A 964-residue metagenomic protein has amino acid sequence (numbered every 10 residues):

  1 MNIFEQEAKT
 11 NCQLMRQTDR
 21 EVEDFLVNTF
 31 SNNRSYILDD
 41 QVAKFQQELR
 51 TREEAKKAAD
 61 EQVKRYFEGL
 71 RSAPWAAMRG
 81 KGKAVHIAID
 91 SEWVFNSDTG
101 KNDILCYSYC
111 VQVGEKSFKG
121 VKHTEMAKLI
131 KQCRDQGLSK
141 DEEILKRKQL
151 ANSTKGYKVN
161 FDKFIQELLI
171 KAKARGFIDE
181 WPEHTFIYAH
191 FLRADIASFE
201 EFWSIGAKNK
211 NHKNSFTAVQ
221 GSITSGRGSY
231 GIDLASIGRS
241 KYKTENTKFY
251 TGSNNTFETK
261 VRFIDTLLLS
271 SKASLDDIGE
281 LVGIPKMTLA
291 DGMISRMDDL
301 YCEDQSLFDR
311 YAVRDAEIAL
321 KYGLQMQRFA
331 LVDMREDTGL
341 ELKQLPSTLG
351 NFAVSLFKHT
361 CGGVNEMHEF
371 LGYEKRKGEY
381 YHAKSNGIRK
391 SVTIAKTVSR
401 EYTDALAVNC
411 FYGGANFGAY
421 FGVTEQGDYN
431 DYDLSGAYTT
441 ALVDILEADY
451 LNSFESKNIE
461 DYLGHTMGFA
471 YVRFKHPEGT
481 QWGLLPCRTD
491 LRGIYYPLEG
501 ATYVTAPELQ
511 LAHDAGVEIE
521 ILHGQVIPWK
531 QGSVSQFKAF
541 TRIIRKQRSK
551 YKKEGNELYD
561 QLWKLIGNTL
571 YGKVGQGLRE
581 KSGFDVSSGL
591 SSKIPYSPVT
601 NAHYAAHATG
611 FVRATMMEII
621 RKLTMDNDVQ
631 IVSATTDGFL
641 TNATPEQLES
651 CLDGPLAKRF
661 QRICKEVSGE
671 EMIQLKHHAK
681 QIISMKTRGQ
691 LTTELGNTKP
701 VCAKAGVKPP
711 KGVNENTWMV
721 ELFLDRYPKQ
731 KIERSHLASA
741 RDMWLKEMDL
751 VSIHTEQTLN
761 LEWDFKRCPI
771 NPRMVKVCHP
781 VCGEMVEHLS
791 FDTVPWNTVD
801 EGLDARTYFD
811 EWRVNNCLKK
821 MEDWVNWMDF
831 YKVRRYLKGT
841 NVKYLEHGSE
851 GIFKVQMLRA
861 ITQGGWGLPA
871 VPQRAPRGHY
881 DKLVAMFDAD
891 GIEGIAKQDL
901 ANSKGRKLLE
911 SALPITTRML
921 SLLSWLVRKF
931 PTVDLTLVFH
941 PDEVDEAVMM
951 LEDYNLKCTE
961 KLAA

Functional and structural regions predicted by a protein language model:
M1-I87, S91: N-terminal accessory regions of nucleic-acid-interacting proteins
K64-V85, G176-E180, S253-N254, A407-N430 (+1 more regions): A short acidic-Thr-Gly-centered motif at the start of a beta-strand
P74-Q112, G436: Gly/Thr-rich phosphate-binding beta-strand-loop-beta motif of the actin/hexokinase/Hsp70
S97-L105, I196-W203, Y322-G323, T439-D444 (+2 more regions): A short acidic (Asp/Glu
F118-D298, Y311-R314, I318: Conserved DEDDh/DEDDy metal-dependent 3′-5′ exonuclease domain
G206-S222, V282-A290, Q327, L331-R335 (+2 more regions): Cytochrome P450 catalytic domain signature, combining two hallmark sequence patches
T266, K272-A273, F417-E580: Catalytic nucleotidyl-transfer cores of nucleotide-processing enzymes
Q327-F421, I519-Q630, T641-A964: C-terminal, non-catalytic extensions of nucleic-acid polymerases
